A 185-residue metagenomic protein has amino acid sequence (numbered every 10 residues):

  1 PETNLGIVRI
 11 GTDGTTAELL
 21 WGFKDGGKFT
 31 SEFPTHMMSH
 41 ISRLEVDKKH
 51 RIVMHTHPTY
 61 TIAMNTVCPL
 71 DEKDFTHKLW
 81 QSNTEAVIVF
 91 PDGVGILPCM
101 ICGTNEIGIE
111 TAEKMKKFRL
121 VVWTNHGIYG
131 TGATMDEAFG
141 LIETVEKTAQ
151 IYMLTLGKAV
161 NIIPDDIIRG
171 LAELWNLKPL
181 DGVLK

Functional and structural regions predicted by a protein language model:
P1-K185: Glycine-rich flexible loops
